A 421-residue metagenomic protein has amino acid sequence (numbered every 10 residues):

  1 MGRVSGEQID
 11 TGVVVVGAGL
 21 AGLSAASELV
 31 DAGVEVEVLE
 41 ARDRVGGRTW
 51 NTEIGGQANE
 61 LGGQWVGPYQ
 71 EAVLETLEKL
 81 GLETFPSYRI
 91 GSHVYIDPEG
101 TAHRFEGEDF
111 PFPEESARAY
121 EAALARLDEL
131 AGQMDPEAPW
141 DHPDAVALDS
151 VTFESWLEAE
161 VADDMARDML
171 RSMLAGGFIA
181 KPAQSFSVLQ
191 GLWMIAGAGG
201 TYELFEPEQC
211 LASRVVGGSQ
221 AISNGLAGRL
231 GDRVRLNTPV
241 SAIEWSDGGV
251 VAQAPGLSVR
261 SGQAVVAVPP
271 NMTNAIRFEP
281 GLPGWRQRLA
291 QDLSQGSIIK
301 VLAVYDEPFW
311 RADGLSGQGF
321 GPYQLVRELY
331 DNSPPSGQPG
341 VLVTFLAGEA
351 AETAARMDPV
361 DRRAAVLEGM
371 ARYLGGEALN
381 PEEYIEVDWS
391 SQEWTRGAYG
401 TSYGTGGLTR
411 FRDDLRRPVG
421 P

Functional and structural regions predicted by a protein language model:
G2-Q8, S24, A32, E106 (+5 more regions): Conserved flavin/dinucleotide-binding core of flavoenzymes
T11-V38: N-terminal Rossmann-like FAD-binding beta1-loop-alpha1 element of flavoenzymes
V14-V16, L39, V240, V259-N271: Short hydrophobic core segments
V30-I54: Glycine-rich FAD pyrophosphate-binding loop
Q57-L130: Dinucleotide-binding Rossmann-like beta1-alpha1 core, especially the glycine-rich loop that anchors the ADP
D135-T238, S246-D247, A267, R277 (+3 more regions): Active-site/ligand-binding neighborhood in enzyme catalytic cores
E244-V259: Conserved beta-strand-loop-beta-strand element in the redox core of flavoprotein oxidoreductases
A264-G284: Flavin (primarily FAD) binding-site architecture
